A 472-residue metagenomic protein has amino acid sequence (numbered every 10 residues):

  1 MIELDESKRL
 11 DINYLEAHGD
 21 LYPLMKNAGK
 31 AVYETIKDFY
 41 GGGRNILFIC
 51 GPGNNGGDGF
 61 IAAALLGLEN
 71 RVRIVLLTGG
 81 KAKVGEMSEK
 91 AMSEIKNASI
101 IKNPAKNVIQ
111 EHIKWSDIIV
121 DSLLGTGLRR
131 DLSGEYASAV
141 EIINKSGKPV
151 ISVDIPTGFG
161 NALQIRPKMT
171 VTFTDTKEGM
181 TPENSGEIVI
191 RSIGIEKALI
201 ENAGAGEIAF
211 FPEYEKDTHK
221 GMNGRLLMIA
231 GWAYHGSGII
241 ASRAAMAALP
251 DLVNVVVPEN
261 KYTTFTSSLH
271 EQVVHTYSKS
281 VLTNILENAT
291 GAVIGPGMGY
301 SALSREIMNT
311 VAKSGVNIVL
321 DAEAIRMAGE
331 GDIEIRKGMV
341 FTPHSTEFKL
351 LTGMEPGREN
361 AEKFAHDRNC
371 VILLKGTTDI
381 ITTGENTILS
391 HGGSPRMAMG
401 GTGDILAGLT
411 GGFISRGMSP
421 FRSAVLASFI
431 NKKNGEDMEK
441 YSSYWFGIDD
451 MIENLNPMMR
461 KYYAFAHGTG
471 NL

Functional and structural regions predicted by a protein language model:
M1-T78, V84, E89, M169 (+3 more regions): Small-residue (G/A/S/T)-rich helix-start motifs and N-terminal tracts that mark the onset
A64-N144, T263-H275, T283-N284: N-terminal small/polar loop signature for handling phosphorylated ligands or for N-terminal nucleophile
D117-I118, L123-N202: Internal gly/pro-rich beta-alpha loop/helix module that stabilizes soluble enzyme cofactors or their anionic handles
V120-D121, D154, T342, I372-K375: ATP-grasp fold ATP-binding core
D121-L128, A292, P343-F348: Acidic/polar active-site rim loop that often engages polyanionic ligands
S152-D154, V319-A324, T342-H344: Catalytic nucleophile loop
I155-N161, E323-M327, F348: Short acidic, Gly/Ser-rich segments with clustered Asp/Glu that frequently serve as metal-coordination loops in enzyme
